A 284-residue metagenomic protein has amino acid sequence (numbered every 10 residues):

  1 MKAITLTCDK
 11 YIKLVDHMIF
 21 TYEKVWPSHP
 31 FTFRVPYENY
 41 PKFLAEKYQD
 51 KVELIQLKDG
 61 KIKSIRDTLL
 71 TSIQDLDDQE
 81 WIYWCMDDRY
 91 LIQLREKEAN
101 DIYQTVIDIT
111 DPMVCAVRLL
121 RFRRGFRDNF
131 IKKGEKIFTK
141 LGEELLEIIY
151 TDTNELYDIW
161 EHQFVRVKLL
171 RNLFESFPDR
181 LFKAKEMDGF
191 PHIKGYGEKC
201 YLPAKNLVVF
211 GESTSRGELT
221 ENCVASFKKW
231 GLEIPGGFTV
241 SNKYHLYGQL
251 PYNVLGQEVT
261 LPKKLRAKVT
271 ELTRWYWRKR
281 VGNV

Functional and structural regions predicted by a protein language model:
M1-K61, I65, S72-W81: N-terminal anchoring/stem segment of glycosyltransferases
V15-F20, I65-L70, E96-V106, L181-I193: Well-ordered, non-membrane alpha-helical segments in soluble/globular domains
Q79-I92: Short beta-strand-to-loop acidic/aromatic patch adjacent to the donor-nucleotide binding site
Q93-G125: Conserved donor-nucleotide/metal-binding helix-loop-beta segment in metal-dependent transferases, i.e., the alpha-helix
G134-E155: Short, flexible, basic/aromatic active-site loop/helix in glycosyltransferases
I149-K229: Catalytic core and acceptor-binding pocket of nucleotide-sugar-dependent glycosyltransferases
T239-V284: Membrane-proximal basic amphipathic "stem/tether" segments
